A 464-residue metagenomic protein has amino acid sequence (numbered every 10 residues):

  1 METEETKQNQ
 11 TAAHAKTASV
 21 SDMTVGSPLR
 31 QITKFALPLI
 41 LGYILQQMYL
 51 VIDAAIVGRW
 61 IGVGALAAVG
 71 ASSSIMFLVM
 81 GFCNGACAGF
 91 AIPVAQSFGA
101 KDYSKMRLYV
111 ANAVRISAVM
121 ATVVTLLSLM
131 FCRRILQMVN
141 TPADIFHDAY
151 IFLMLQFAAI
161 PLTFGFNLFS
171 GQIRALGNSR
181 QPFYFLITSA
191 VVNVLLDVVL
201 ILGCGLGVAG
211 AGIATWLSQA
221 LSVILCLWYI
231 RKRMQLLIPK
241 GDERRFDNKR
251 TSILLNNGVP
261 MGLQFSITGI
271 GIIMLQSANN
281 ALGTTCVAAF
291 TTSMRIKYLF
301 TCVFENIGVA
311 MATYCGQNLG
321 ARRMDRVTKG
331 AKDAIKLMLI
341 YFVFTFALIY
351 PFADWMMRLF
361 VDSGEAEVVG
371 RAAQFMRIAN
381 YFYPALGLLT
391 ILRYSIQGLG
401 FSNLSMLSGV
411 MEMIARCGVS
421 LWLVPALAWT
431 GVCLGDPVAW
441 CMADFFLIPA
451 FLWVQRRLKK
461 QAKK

Functional and structural regions predicted by a protein language model:
M1-A36, V94-A159, G203-V259, C315-F382 (+1 more regions): Short alpha-helical transmembrane segments in multi-pass integral membrane proteins
V25, L29-M48, I52, I75-F82 (+7 more regions): Residue-level signal for short hydrophobic patches within transmembrane helices of multi-pass membrane transporters
K34-D53, L155, S189, S218-S222 (+3 more regions): Transmembrane helical elements of multi-pass membrane transporters/channels
M48-A67, L136-A143, V199-L206, S266-L299 (+3 more regions): Helix-terminus/linker motif at the lipid-water interface of multi-pass membrane proteins
V57-F77, A143-D148, V208-A209, R250-N257 (+5 more regions): Interfacial/gating helices of multi-pass transporter permease domains
L66-L126, T163-P182, A289-A353, L386-S408: Small-residue-rich hydrophobic transmembrane alpha-helices
L78-G81, T125, N193-V198, V223-L227 (+4 more regions): Hydrophobic transmembrane alpha-helices of multi-pass small-molecule transporters
C87, L155-R174, P182-A190, A211-I224 (+4 more regions): Short runs within selected transmembrane alpha-helices of multi-pass transporters and secretion channels
